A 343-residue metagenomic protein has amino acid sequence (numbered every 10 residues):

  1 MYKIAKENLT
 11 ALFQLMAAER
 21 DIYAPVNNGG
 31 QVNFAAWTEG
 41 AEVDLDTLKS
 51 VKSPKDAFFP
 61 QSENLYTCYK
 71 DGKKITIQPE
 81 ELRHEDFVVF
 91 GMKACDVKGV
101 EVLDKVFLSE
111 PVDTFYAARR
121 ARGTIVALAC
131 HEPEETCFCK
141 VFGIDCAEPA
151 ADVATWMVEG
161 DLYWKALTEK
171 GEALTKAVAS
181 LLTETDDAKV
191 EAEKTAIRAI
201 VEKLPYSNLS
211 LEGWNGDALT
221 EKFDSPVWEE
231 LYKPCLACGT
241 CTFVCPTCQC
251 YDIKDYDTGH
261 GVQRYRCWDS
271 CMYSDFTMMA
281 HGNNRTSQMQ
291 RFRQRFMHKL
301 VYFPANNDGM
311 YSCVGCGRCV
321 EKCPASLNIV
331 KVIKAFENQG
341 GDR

Functional and structural regions predicted by a protein language model:
M1-A218: Iron-sulfur-associated redox domains of electron-transfer enzymes in respiratory and anaerobic energy metabolism
N8-L12, C241, C267, N328: General structural feature for long, well-ordered alpha-helical segments within catalytic domains of soluble enzymes
K93, G239, F243, E321: Short alpha-helical basic/polar micro-motif
V100, P246-C250, P324: Active-site-flanking alpha-helical
L211-K233, Y251-R343: Ferredoxin-type iron-sulfur electron-transfer modules in oxidoreductases and energy-metabolism complexes
Y232-D252: Basic (Lys/Arg-enriched) interaction patch that binds polyanionic ligands
